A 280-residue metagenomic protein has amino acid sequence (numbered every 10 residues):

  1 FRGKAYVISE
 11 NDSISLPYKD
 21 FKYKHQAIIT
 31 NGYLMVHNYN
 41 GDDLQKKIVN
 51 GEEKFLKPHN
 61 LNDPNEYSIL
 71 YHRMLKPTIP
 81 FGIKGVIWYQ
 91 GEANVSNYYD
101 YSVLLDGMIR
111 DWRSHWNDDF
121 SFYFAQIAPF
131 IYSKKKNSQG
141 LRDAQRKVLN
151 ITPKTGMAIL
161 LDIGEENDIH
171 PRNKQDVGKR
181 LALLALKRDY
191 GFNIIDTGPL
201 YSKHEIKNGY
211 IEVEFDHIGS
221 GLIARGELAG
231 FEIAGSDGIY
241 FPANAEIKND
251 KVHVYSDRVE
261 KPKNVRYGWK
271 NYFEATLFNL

Functional and structural regions predicted by a protein language model:
F1-L280: Cell-envelope and extracellular/periplasmic
